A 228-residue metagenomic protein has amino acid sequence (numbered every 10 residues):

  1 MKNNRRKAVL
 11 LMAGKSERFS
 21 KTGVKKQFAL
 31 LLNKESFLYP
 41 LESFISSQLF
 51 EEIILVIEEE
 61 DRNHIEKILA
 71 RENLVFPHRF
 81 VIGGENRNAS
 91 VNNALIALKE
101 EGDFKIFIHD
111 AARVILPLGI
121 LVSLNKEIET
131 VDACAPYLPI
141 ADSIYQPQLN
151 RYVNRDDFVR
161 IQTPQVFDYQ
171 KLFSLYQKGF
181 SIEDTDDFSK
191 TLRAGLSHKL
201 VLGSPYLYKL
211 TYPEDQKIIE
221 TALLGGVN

Functional and structural regions predicted by a protein language model:
K2-R62: N-terminal glycine-rich phosphate-binding loop and ensuing alpha1 helix
L10, F37, A94, H109-D110 (+3 more regions): Residue-level signal for inorganic ion chemistry
F19, I65-E66, L124, L172 (+1 more regions): Hydrophobic packing residues within well-ordered alpha-helices of enzyme cores
F37-D103, G179: Conserved N-terminal catalytic core of the sugar/cofactor nucleotidyltransferase
E51-I53, K105, D132, S197: Residues at the starts of beta-strands that form the adenosine-phosphate
E85-Q148, Q162: Conserved beta-loop-beta/alpha segment of the NTase-like Rossmann-fold superfamily that binds/positions NTPs
R151-I161: A recurrent flexible, glycine/aromatic-enriched loop bordering the glycosyltransferase active site that acts as
V159-N228: Conserved alpha/beta core of the MobA/IspD/sugar-nucleotide pyrophosphorylase nucleotidyltransferase superfamily
